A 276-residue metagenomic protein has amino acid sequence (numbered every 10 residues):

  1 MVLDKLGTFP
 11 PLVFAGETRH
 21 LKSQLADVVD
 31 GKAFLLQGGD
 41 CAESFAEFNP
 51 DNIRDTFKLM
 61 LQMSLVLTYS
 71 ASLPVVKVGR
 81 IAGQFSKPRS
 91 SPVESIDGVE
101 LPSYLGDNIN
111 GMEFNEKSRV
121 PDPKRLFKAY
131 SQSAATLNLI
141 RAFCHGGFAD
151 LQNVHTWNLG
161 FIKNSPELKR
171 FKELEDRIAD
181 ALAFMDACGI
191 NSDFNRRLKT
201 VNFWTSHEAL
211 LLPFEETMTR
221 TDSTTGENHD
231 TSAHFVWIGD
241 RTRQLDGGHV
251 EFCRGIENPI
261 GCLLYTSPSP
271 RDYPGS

Functional and structural regions predicted by a protein language model:
M1-I260, L264: Alpha/beta catalytic barrel-like cores
Y265-P270, P274: Conserved small/polar residues in nucleotide/adenosyl-binding loops
